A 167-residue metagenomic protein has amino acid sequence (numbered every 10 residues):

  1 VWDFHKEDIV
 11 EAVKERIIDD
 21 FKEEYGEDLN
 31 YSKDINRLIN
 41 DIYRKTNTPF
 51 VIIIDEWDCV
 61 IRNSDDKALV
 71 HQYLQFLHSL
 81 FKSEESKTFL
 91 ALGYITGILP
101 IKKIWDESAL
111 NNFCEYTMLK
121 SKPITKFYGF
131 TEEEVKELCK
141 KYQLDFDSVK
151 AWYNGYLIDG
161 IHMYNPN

Functional and structural regions predicted by a protein language model:
V1-N167: Phosphate-binding site recognition
